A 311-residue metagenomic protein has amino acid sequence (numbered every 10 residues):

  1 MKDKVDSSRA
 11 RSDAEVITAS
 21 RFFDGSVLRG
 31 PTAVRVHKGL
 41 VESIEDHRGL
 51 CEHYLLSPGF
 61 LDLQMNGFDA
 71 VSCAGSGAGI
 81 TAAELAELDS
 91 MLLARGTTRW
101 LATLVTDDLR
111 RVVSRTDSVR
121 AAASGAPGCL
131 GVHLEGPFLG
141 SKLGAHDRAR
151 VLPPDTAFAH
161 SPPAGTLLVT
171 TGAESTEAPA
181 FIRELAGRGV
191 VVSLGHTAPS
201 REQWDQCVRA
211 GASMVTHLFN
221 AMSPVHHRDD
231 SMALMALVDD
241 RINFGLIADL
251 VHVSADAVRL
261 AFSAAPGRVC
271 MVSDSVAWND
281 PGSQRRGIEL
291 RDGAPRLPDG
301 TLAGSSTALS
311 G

Functional and structural regions predicted by a protein language model:
A10-F22, S43-A86, S90: Replace "His-x-His-based motif
V27-V36: A conserved glycine-rich beta-strand in the N-terminal activation segment of trypsin-fold
G59-L61, V132, S193, M271-V272: Residue-level marker for buried hydrophobic side chains located in beta-strands that build the well-ordered beta-sheet
N66-F68, A86-R115, P127-S141, A164-E174 (+5 more regions): Divalent metal-dependent hydrolysis catalytic cores, especially in the metallo-beta-lactamase
R115-S118, V151-T156, H227-A233: Charged helix-capping and loop-helix junction motifs
G140-A164: Conserved phosphate-binding/catalytic loop of the ribokinase/pfkB sugar-kinase fold
A173-E184, R201-E202, V225-A233: Active-site-adjacent beta->alpha loops and helix N-cap segments on the catalytic face of soluble alpha/beta enzymes
Q203-G311: Active-site-adjacent C-terminal substructures of enzyme catalytic domains
